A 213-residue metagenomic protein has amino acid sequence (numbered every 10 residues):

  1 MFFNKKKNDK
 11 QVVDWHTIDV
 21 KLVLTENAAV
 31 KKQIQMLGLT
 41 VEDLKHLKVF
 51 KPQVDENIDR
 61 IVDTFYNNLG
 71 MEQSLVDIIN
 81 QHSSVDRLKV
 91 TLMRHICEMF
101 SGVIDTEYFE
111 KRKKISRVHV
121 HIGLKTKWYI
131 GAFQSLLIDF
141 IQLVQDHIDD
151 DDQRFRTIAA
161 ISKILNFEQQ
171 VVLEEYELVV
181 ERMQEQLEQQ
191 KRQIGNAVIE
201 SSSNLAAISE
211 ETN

Functional and structural regions predicted by a protein language model:
M1-K45: Charged, compositionally biased N-terminal leader segments and the immediate start of the first structured element
N27-G38, L47-K48, V54-I141: Heme-based O2/NO sensor domains and their adjacent alpha-helical segments, primarily globin folds but also including
D43, L47, R154, K191-I194 (+1 more regions): Disorder-to-helix initiation segments
K45-V49, V120, D149, Q189: Short coil/turn segments at secondary-structure junctions
D59, D63, Q134, I138 (+5 more regions): Generic detection of well-ordered alpha-helical segments
I148-Y176: Preference for long, well-ordered alpha-helical segments
Q170-N213: Long cytosolic alpha-helical coiled-coil signaling stalks of chemosensory transducers
